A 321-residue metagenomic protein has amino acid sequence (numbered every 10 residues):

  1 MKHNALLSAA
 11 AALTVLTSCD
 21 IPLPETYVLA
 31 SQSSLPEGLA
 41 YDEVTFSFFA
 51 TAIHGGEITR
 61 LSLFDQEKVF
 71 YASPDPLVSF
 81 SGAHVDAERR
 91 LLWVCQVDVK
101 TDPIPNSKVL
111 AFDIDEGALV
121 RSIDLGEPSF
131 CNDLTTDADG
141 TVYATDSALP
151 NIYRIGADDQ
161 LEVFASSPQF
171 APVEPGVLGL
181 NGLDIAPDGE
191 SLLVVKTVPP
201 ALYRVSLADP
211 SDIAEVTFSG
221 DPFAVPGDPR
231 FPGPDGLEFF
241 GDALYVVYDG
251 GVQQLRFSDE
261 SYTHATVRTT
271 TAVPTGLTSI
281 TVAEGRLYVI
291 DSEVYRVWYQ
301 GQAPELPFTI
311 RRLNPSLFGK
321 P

Functional and structural regions predicted by a protein language model:
V15-S18: C-terminal motif of bacterial Sec signal peptides marking the signal peptidase cleavage site
L23-L29, E67-S73, A118-D124, E162-E174 (+2 more regions): A short beta-strand motif characteristic of beta-propeller blades
S31-F46, I53, P74-K100, L125-V142 (+3 more regions): Beta-rich, blade/repeat-based domains predominating in secreted/periplasmic proteins but also intracellular
I53, V97-V99, S147-L149, T197-V198 (+2 more regions): Short loop/turn segments immediately following the C-termini of beta-strands
E57-T59, K108-L110, N151-Y153, A201-Y203 (+2 more regions): A short loop-to-beta-strand structural motif that recurs across blades of beta-propeller domains
S62-Q66, D113-G117, G156-Q160, S206-P210 (+2 more regions): Short loop/turn segments that connect beta-strands within beta-propeller blades
C95-P105, S292-L306: Short, conserved, GDST-rich strand-edge loop motifs in beta-rich repeat architectures
P105-D139, T145: Asp-box/WD-like beta-propeller blade repeats and closely related beta-sheet repeat scaffolds
